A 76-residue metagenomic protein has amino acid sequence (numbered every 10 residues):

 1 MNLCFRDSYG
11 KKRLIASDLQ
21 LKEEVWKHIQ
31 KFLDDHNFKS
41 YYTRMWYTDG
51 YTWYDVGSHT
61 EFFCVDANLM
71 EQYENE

Functional and structural regions predicted by a protein language model:
M1-K11: Short aromatic-glycine-(Arg/Gly/Cys) micro-motifs in beta-strand/loop hairpins
C4, I29, F62-V65: Extended low-polarity, hydrophobic cluster-rich segments
G10-Q20: A short, exposed loop/beta-hairpin motif centered on an aromatic-Gly-Thr core
S17, V25-K27, N68-L69: Intrinsic low-complexity/disordered segments
L21-K39: A short, charged, amphipathic alpha-helix used as a generic interaction element across diverse proteins
D34-E76: Short, mixed-charge low-complexity intrinsically disordered segments
